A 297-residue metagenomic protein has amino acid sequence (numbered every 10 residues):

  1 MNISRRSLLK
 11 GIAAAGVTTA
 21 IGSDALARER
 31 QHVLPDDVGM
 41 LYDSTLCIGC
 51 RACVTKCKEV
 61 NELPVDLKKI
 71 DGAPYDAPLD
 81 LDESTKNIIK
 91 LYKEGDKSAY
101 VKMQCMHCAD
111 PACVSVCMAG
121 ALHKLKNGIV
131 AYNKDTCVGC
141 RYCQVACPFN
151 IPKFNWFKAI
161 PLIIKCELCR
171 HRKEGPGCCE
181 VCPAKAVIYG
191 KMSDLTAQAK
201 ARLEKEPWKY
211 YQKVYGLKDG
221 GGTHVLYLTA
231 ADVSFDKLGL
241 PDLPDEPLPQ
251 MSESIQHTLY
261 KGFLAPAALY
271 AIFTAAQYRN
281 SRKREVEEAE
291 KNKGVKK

Functional and structural regions predicted by a protein language model:
M1-G16: N-terminal secretory signal peptides and thylakoid transit peptides that target proteins across membranes
G22-E59, A276-K297: C-terminal segment of N-terminal export signals and the immediately downstream linker at the start of the mature
D24-R30, A52-D71, K86-I89, M106 (+7 more regions): Iron-sulfur cluster-binding cysteine motifs and their immediate structural context in ferredoxin-like electron-transfer
V33-S44, E94, K102-C105, N150-W156 (+1 more regions): Short, intrinsically disordered, charge-biased short linear motifs at domain edges
K68, G72-Y92, V101: Hydrophobic scaffolds flanking metal-cofactor catalytic centers in soluble metalloenzymes
I163: Flexible glycine/proline-rich, aromatic-decorated loop/lid segments
Y189-E287: Long, compositionally biased charged/polar accessory segments in the mid-to-C-terminal portions of proteins
